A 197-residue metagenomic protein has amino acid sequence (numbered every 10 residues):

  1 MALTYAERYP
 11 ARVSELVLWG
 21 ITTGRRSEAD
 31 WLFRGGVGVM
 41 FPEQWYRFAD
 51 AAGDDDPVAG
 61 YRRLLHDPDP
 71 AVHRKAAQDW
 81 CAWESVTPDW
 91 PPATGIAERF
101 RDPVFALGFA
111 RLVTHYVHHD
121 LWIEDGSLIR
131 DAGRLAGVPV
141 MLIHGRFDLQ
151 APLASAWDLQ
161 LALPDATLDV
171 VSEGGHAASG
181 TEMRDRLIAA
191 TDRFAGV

Functional and structural regions predicted by a protein language model:
M1-P10, L16: Short glycine-enriched nucleophile-adjacent loop and the immediately C-terminal alpha-helix near the catalytic center
A11-R62: A catalytic-pocket lid/entrance helix-loop region that shapes and gates access to the active site across common
D55, A59-F100: Accessory cap/linker subdomain of secreted extracellular hydrolases
W80, L153-A166: Active-site-adjacent alpha-helix of alpha/beta-hydrolase-fold enzymes
H115-A132: Active-site nucleophile elbow and catalytic-triad environment of alpha/beta-hydrolase enzymes
E124, L149-S155: Conserved alpha/beta-hydrolase "acid-adjacent" motif
L135-A136, L142-H144: Short beta-strand/loop motif that positions the catalytic acidic residue of the alpha/beta-hydrolase fold
A166-V197: Catalytic active-site module of serine/aspartate enzymes centered on a nucleophile-bearing elbow/loop
